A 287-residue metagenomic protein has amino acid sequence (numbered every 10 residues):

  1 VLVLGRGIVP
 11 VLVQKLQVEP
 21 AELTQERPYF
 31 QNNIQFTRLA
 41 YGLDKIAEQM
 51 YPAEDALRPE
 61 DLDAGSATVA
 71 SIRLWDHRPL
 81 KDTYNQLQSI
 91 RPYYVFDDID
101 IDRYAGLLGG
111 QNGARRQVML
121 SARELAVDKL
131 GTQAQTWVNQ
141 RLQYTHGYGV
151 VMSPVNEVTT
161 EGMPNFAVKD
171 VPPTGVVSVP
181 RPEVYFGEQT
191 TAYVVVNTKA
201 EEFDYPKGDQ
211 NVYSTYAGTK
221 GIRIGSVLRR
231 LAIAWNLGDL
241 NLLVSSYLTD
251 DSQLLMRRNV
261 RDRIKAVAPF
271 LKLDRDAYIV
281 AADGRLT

Functional and structural regions predicted by a protein language model:
V1-T287: Soluble extracytoplasmic regions of secretory-pathway and membrane proteins
